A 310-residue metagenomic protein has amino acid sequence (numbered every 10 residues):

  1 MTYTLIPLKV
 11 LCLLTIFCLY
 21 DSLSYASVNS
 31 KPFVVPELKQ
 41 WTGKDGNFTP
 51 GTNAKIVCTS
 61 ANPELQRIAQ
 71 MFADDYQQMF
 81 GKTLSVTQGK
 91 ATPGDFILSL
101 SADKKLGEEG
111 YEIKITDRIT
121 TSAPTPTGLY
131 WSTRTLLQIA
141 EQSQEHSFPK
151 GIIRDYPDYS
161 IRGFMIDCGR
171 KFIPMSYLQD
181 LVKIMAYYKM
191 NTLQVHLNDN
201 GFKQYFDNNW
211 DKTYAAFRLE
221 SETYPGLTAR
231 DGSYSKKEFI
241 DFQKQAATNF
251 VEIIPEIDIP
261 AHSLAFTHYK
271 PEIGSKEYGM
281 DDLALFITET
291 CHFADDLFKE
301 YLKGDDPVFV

Functional and structural regions predicted by a protein language model:
M1-L11: Bacterial N-terminal signal peptides that target proteins for export
Y3, G46-F48, Q88-K90, Q245 (+1 more regions): A general structural signal for short secondary-structure junctions and capping/turn motifs
K9, S22-S160: Acidic, contiguous N-terminal accessory segments
V10-Y20: Bacterial N-terminal signal peptides
K105-C291, D295-V310: Feature activates predominantly on carbohydrate-active enzymes
